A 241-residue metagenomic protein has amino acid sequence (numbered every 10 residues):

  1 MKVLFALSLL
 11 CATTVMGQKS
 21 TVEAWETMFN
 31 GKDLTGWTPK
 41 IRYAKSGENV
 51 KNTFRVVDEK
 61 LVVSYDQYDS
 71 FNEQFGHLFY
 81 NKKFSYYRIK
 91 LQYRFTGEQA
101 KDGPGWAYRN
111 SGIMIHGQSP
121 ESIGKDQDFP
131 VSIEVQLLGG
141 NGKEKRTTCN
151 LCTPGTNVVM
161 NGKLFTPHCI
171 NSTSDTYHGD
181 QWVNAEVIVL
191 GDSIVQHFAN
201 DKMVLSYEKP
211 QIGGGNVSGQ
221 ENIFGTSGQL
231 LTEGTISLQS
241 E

Functional and structural regions predicted by a protein language model:
M1-S20: Bacterial Sec-dependent N-terminal signal peptides
Q18-E241: Carbohydrate-interacting regions of secretory-pathway proteins
